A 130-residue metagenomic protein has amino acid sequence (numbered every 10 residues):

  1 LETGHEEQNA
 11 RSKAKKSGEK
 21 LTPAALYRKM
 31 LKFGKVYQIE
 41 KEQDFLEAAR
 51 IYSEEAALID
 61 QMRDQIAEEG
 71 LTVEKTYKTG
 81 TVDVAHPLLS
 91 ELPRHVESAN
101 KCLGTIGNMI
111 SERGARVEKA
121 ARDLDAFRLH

Functional and structural regions predicted by a protein language model:
L1-V36, P93, E97, T105-H130: Arg/Lys-rich, low-complexity, intrinsically disordered N-terminal tails that contact nucleic acids
Q8-K15, Q43-E55: Short charge-dense sequence patches
I39-K41: Charged, low-complexity interaction regions
L46-R122, H130: Amphipathic alpha-helical protein-protein interaction segments
